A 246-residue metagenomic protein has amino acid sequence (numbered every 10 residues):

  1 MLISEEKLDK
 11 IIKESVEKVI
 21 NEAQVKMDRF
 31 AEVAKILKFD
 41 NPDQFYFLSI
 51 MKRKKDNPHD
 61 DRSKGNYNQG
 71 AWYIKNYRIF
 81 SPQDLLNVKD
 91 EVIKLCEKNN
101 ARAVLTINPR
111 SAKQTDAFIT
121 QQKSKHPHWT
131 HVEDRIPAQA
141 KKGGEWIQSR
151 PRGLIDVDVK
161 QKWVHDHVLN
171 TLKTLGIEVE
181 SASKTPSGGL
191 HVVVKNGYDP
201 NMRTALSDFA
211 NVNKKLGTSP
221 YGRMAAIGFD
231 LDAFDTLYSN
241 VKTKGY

Functional and structural regions predicted by a protein language model:
M1-Q24: Protein-protein interaction and targeting regions used for scaffolding, dimerization, and localization
E14, K18, K98, F209-V212: Surface-exposed polar/charged interaction patches
A23-P186, G197, T204, D230-Y246: Signature for HUH/AEP ssDNA processing cores
R152, S187-H191, M224: A generic structural signal for beta-strand entry/edge sites
N201-F209: Acidic (Asp/Glu-rich), glycine- and aromatic
D208-Y238: Flexible helix-coil linker/hinge segments at domain or subdomain boundaries
